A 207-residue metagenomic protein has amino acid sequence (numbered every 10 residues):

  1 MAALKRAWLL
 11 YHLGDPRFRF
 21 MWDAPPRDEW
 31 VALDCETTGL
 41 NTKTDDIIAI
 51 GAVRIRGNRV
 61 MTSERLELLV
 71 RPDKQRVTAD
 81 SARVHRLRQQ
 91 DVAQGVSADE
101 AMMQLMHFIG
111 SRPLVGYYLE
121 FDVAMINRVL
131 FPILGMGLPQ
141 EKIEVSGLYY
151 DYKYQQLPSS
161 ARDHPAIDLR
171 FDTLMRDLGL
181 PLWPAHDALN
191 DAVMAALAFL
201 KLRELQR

Functional and structural regions predicted by a protein language model:
M1-A7: Conserved P-loop NTPase mechanochemical-coupling segment
A7-P139, P165-H186: Conserved non-catalytic scaffold segment of RNase H-like nuclease domains
T37-G39, G147, M194: Short, glycine/acidic-enriched loop or turn micro-motifs at the edges of active sites
L40-T42, Y150, L197: Conserved protein kinase catalytic core
I143-D163: Short alpha-helix plus adjacent loop in nuclease-associated cores
N190-A198: Acidic, divalent-metal-coordinating active-site segment for phosphoryl/phosphodiester hydrolysis, typified by short
R203-R207: The feature marks non-catalytic terminal segments
